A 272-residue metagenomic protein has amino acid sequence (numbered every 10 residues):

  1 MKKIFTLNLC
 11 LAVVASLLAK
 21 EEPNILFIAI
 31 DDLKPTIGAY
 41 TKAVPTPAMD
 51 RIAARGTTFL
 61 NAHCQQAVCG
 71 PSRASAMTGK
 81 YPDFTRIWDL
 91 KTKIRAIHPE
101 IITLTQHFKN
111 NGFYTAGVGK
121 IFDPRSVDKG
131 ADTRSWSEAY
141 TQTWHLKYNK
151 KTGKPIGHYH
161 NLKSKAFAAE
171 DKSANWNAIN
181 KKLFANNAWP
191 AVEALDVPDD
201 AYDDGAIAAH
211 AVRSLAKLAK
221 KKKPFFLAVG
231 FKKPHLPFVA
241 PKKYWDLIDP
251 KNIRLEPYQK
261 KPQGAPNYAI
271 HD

Functional and structural regions predicted by a protein language model:
K2, L18-D272: Formylglycine-dependent sulfatase
I4-V14: Sec-dependent N-terminal signal peptides
